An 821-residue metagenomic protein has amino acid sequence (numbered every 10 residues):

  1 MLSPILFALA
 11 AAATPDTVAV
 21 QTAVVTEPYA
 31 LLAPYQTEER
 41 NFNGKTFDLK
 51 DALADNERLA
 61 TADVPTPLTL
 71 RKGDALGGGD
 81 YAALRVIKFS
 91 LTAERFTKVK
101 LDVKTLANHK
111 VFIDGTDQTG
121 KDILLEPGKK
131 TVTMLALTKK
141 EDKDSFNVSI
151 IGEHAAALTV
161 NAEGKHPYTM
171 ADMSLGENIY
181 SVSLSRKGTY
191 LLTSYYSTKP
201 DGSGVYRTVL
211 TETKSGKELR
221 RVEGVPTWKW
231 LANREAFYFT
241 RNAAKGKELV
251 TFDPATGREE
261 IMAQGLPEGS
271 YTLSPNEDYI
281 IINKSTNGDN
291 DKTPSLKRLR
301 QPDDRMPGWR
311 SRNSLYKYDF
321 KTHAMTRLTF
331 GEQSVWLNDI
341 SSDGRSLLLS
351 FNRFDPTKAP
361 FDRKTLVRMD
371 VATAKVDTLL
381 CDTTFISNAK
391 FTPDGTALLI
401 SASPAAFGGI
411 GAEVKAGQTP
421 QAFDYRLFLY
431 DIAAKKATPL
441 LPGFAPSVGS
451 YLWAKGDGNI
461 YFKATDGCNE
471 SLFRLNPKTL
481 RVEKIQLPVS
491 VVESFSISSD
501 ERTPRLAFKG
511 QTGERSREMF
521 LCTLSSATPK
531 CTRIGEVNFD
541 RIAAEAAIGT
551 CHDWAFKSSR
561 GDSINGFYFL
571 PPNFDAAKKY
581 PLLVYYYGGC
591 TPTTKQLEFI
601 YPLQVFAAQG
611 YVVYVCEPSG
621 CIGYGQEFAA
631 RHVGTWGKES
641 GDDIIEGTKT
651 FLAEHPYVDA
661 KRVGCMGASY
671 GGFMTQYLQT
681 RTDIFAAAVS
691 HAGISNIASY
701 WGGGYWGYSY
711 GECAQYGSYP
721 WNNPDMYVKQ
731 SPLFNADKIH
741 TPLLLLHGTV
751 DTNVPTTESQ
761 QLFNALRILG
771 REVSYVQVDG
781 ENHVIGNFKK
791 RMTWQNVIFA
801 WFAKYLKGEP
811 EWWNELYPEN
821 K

Functional and structural regions predicted by a protein language model:
A13-G73, L135-P167: Accessory carbohydrate-binding/adhesion or oligomerization-edge regions at the termini of glycan-active proteins
T97-H109, V132-T133: Aromatic-lined ligand-binding clefts that engage carbohydrates, nucleic acids, or primary amines
E126, V182-Y190, W228-Y238, Y271-Y279 (+5 more regions): Blade-terminus and WD-like Trp-Asp/Gly-His loop motifs, strongest in beta-propeller folds
D172, Y180-S183, Y190-Y195, I281-K284 (+9 more regions): Non-catalytic accessory segments flanking enzyme active sites
L175-G176, Y195-R207, V222-G224, T240-V250 (+11 more regions): A flexible loop/linker signature enriched in serine peptidases of the S9 family
E212-S215, D253-G257, D319-H323, D370-A374 (+3 more regions): Short loop/turn segments that connect beta-strands within beta-propeller blades
E536-K661, A668, G702-Y710: Cap/lid segment of the alpha/beta-hydrolase catalytic domain
V615-K821: Active-site-proximal cap/loop segments of hydrolase catalytic domains
